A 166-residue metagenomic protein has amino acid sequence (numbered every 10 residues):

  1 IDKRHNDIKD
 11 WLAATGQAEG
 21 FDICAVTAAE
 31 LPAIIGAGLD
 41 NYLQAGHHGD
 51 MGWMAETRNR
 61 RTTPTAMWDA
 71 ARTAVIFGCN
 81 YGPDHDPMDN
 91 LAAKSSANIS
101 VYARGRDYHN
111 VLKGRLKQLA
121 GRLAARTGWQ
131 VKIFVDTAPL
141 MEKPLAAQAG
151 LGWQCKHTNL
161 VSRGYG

Functional and structural regions predicted by a protein language model:
I1-G166: Auxiliary alpha/beta "docking" domains used to position bulky ligands
